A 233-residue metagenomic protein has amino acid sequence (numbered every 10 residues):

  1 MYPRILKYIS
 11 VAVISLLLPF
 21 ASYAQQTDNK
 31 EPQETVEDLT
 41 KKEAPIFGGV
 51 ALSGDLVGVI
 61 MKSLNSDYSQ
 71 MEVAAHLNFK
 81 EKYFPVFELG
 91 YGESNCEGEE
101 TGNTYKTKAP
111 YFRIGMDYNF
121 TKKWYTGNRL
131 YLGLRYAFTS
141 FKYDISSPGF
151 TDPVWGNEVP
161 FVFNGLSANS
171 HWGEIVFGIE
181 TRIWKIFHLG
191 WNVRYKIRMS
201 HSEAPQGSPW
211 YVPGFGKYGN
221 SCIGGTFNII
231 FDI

Functional and structural regions predicted by a protein language model:
S10-P19: Bacterial N-terminal signal peptides
Y23-N78, N228-I233: Short glycine/proline- and aromatic-enriched beta-strand/turn motifs that initiate or cap beta-hairpins
D38-G48, K82, K122-R129, I183-L189: Short loop/turn motifs that connect adjacent beta-strands in outer-membrane beta-barrel proteins
D38-L39, G58-M61, G98-Y105, V159-G165 (+1 more regions): Extracellular loop and loop/strand-boundary signature of outer-membrane beta-barrel proteins
G48, D67-M71, K106-F112, N128 (+2 more regions): Residues that define the transmembrane beta-barrel architecture of outer-membrane proteins
V50-G58, F87-Y91, L132-F138, W191-I197: Transmembrane beta-barrel strands of outer-membrane/channel proteins
Y83, F87-G156, T226-F231: Gram-negative (and chloroplast) outer-membrane scaffold detector with strong preference for beta-barrel transmembrane
I175, R182-I233: Predominantly the C-terminal beta-signal and adjacent terminal strand-loop region of outer-membrane beta-barrel
